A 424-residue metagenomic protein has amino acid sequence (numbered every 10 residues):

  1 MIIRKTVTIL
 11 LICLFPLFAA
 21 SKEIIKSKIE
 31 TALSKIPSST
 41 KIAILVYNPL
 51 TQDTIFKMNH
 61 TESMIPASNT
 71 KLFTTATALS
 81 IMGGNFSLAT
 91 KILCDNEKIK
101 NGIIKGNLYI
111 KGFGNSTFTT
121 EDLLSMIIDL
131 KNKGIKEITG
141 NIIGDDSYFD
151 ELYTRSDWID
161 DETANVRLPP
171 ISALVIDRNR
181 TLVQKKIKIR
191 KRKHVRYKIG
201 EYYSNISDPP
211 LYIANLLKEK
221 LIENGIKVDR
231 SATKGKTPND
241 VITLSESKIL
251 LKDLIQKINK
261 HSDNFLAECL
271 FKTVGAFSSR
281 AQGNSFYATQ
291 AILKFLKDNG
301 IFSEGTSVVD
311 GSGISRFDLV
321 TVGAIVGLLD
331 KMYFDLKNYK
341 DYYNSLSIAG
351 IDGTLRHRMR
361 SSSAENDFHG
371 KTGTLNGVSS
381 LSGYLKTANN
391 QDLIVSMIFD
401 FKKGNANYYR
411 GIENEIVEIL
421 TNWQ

Functional and structural regions predicted by a protein language model:
I3-L11: Sec-dependent signal peptide recognition, specifically the positively charged N-region followed immediately by
L11-A19: Hydrophobic h-region of N-terminal signal peptides that target proteins for export in Gram-negative bacteria
A19-S63, D129-G134: Beta-lactamase-like hydrolase cores
K41, N101-V175, N179, G225-I226 (+1 more regions): Mid-domain, small-residue-enriched loop/turn segments at the edges of structured enzyme/sensor domains
Q52, P66-N85, I142, L174 (+3 more regions): Active-site SXXK
I55-K57, F271, G275-Q424: Small-residue-rich helix-loop
I81-D95, S231, Y339-Y343: Short, well-structured active-site flanking segments
V183-Y343: A small/polar active-site loop signature that marks catalytic segments
